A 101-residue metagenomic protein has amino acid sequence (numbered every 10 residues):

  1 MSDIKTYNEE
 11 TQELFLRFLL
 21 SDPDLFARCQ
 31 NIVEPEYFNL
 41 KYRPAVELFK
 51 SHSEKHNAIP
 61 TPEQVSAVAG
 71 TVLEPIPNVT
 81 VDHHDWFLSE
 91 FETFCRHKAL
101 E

Functional and structural regions predicted by a protein language model:
M1-C95: Noncatalytic partner-interaction/assembly domains of nucleic-acid and motor enzyme complexes, especially the accessory
